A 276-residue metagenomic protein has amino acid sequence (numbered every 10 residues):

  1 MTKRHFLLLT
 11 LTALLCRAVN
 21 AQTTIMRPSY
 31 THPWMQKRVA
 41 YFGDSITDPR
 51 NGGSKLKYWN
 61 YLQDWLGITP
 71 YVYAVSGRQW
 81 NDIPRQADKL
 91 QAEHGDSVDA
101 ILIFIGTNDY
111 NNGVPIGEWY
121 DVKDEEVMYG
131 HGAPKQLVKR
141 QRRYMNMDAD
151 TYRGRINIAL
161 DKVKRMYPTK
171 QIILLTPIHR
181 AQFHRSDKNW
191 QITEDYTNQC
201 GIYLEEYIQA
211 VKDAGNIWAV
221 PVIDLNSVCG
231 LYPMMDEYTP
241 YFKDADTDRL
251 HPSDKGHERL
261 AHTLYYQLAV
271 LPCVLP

Functional and structural regions predicted by a protein language model:
K3-L7: N-terminal export leaders
L9-T10, P84, D161: A periodicity- and composition-biased signal for non-globular, repetitive helical segments
L11-N20: Hydrophobic h-region of N-terminal signal peptides that target proteins for export in Gram-negative bacteria
C16-R17, L56, D121, D236: Hydrophobic alpha-helical membrane context
Q22-S76, N81-D96, I101, D236-Y238: Serine-esterase "nucleophile elbow" of acetyl-processing enzymes
W65, A87-L275: Alpha-helical cap/lid subdomain in secreted, periplasmic, or secretory-pathway luminal O-acyl-processing enzymes
